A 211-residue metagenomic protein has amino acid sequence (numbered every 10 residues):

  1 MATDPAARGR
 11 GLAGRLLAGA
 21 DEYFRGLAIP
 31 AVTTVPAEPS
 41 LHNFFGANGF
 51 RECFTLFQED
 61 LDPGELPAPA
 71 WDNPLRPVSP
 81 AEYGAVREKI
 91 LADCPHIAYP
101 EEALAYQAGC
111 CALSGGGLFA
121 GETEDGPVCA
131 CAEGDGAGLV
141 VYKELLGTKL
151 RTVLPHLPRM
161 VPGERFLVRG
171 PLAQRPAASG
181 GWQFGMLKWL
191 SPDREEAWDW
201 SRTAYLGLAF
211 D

Functional and structural regions predicted by a protein language model:
M1-A2, A20, E38-L41, E52-C53 (+1 more regions): Core nucleotidyl-transferase/polymerase catalytic module
T3, G9-E22, G26, A47 (+1 more regions): Conserved acetyl-CoA-binding loop-helix of GNAT-fold acetyltransferases
F24-A37, P162-P171: Conserved GNAT acetyl-CoA-binding A-motif
R25, N48-L139: Amide-forming acyltransferase catalytic core, primarily the GNAT-like/NAT-type and related acyltransferase folds
V35, L41-H42, A47: Basic (Lys/Arg-enriched) interaction patch that binds polyanionic ligands
L41, E82, K149: Short phosphate-engaging motifs
G46-P69, A132-R151, P155-D211: Active-site/acyl-donor-binding loops of N-acyltransferases
